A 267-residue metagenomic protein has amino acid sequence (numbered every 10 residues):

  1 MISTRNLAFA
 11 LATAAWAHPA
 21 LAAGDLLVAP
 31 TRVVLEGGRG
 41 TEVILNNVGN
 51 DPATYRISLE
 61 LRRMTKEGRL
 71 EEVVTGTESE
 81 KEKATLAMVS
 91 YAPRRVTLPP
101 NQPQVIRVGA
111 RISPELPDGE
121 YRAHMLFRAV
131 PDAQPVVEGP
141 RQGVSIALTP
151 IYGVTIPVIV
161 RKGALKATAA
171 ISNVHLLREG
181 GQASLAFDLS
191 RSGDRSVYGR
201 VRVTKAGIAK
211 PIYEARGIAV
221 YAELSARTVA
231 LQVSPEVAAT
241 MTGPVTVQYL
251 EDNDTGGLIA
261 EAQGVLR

Functional and structural regions predicted by a protein language model:
M1-F9: Bacterial N-terminal signal peptides that target proteins for export
A17-P19: N-terminal signal peptide c-region/cleavage motif recognized by signal peptidases
A23-A53, S58, R95, T168-Q182 (+1 more regions): Beta-sheet-dominated interaction scaffolds and their linkers
E36-E42, Q104-I106, P117-H124, G181-L185: Short, solvent-exposed loop/turn segments enriched in Ser/Thr/Gly
D51, R56-K83, R128, S190 (+1 more regions): Short acidic, flexible loop segments centered on an aromatic residue
G76-P114, A209-A238: Intrinsically disordered, low-complexity Pro/Gly/Ser/Thr-rich segments with frequent PxxP/GP/PP motifs and embedded
R111-I159, A239-R267: Terminal connector regions
L177-R267: Intrinsically disordered, low-complexity segments enriched in serine, threonine, and glycine
